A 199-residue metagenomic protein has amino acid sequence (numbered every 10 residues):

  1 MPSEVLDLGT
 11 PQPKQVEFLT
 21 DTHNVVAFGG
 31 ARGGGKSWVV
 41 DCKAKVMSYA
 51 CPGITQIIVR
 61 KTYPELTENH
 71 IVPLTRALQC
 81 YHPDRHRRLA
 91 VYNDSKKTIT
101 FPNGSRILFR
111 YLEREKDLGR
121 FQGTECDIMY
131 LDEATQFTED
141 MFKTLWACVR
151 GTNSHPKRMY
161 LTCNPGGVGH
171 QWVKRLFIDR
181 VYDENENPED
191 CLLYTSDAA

Functional and structural regions predicted by a protein language model:
M1-S196: Phosphate/NTP-binding elements of NTP-utilizing enzymes
